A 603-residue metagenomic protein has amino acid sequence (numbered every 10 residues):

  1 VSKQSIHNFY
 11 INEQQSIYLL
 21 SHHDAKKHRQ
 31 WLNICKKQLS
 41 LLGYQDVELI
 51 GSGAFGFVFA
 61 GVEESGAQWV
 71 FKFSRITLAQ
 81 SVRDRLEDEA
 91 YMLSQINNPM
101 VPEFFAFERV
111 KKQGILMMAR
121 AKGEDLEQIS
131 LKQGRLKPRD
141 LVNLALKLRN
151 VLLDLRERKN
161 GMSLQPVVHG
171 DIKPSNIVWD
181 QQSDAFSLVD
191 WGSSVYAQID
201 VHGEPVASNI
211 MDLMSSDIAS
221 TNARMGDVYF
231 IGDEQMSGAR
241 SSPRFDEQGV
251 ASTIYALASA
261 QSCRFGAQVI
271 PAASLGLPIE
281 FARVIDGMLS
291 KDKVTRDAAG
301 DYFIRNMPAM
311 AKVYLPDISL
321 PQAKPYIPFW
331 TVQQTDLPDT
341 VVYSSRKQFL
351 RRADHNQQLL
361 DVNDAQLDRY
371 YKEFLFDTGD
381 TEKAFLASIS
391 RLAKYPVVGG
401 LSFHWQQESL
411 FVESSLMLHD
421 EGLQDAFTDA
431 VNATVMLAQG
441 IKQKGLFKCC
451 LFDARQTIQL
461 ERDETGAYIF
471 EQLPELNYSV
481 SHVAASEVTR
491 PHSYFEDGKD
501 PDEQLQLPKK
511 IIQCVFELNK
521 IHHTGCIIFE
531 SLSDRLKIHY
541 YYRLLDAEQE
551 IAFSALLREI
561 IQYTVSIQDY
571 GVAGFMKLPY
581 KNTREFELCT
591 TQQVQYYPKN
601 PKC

Functional and structural regions predicted by a protein language model:
S2-S40: Juxta-kinase regulatory segment immediately upstream of eukaryotic protein kinase catalytic domains
G61-R83: ATP-binding glycine-rich loop module of kinase domains
L78-Q95: AlphaC helix of the eukaryotic protein kinase fold
E103-G114: Short beta-strand micro-motifs within the conserved protein kinase catalytic domain, predominantly in the N-lobe
L126-L136: AlphaC helix of the protein kinase catalytic domain
R156-D180: Catalytic-loop of the protein kinase fold
V294-T295, D301-D317: Terminal C-lobe "cap" of eukaryotic-type protein kinase domains
L315-A438, K442-T457, E464, Y468: Regulatory extensions appended to serine/threonine kinase catalytic cores
